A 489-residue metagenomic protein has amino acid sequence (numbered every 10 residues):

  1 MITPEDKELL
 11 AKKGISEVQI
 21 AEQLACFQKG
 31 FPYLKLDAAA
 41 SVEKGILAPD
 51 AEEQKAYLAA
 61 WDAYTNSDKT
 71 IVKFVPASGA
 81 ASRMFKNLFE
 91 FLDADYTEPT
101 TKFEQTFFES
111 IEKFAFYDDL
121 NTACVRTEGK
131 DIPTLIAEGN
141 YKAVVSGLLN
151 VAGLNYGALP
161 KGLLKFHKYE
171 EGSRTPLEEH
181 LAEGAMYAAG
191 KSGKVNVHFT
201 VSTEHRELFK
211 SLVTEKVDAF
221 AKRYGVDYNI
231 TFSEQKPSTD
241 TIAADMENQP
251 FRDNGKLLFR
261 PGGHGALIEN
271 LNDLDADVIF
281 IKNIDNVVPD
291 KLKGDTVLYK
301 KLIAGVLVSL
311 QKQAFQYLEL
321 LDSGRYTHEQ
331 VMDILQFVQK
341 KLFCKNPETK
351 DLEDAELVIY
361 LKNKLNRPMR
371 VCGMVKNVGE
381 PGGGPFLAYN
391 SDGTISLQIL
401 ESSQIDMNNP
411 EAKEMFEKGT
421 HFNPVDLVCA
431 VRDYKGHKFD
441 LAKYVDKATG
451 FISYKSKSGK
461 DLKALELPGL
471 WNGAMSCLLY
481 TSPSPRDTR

Functional and structural regions predicted by a protein language model:
M1-S41: Low-complexity, highly charged intrinsically disordered N-terminal segments that act as targeting/localization
L10, A39-V378, L387-Q398, S403-Q404: Domain-scale recognition of functional cores that engage charged ligands
A276, N366-R370, P381-G383, I395-L397 (+3 more regions): Active-site lining segments that contact anionic ligands and/or coordinate catalytic metals
M407-F416, A430-K435: Basic, polyanion-binding surface patches
E414-M415, F422, A442: C-terminal structured domains
K447-D461: Short, cationic low-complexity segments
Y480-R489: Single conserved hydrophobic/aromatic residue that forms the stacking wall/gate of nucleotide- or nucleobase-binding
